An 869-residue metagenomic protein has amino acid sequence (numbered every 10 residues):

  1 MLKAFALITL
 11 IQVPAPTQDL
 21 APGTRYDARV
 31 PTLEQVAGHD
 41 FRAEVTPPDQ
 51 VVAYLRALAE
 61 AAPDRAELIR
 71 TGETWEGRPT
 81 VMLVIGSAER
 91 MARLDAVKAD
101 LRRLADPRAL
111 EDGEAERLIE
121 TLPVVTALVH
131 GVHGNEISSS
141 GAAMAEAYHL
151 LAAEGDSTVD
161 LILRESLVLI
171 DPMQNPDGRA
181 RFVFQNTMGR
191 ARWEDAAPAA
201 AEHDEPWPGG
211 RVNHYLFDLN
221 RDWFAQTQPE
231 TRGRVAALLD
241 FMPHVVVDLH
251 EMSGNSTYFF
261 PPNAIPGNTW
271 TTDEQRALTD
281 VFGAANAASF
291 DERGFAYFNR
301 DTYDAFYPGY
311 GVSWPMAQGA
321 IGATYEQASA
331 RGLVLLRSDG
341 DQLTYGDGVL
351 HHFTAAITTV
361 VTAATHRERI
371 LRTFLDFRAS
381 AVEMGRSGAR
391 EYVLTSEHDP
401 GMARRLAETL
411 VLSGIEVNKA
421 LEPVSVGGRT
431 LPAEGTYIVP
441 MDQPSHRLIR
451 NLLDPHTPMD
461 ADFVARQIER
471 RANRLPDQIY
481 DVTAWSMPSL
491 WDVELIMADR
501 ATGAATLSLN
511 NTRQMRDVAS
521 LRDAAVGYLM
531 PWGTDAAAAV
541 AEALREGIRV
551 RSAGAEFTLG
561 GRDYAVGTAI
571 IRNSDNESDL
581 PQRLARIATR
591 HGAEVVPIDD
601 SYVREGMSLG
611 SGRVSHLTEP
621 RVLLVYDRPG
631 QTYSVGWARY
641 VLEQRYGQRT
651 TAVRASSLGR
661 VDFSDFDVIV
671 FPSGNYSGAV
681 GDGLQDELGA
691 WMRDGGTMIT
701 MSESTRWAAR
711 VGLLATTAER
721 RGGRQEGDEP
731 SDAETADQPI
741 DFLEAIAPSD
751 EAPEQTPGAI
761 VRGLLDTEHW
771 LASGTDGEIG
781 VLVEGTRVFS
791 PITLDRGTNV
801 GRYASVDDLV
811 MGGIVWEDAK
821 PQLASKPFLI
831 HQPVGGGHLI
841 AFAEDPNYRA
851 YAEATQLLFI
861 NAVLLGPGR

Functional and structural regions predicted by a protein language model:
M1-I8: Sec-dependent signal peptide recognition, specifically the positively charged N-region followed immediately by
A6, A147-L150, E165-M188, R192-E194: Carboxylate/His-rich catalytic cores and anion/metal-binding grooves
V13-G141, A145-L169, Y215, R221-D222 (+8 more regions): Intrinsic-disorder/low-complexity accessory segments
P172-D177, N186, L249-S256, S704: Short, solvent-exposed turn/loop segments enriched in Gly/Ser/Thr/Pro and often Arg
Q185-H203, F224, T231, P243 (+1 more regions): Active-site cavity-forming subdomains of large catalytic enzyme subunits
P198-F217, D728: Aromatic- and acidic-residue-enriched carbohydrate-binding clefts of CAZyme catalytic domains
